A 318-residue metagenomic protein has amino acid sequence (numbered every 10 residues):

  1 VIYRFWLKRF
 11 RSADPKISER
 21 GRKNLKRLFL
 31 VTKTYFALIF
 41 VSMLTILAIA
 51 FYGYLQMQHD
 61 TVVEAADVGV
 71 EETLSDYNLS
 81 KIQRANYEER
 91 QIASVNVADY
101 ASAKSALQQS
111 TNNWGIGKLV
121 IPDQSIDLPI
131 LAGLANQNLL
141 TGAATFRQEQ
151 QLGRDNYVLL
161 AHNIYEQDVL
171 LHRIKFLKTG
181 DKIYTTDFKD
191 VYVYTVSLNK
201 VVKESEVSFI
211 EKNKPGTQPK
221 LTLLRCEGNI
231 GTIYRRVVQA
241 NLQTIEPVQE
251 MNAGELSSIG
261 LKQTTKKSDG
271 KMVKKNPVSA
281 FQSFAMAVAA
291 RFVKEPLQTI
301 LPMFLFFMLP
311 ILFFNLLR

Functional and structural regions predicted by a protein language model:
I2-D14, S18-L317: Solvent-exposed, non-transmembrane regions of membrane-associated and secreted proteins
